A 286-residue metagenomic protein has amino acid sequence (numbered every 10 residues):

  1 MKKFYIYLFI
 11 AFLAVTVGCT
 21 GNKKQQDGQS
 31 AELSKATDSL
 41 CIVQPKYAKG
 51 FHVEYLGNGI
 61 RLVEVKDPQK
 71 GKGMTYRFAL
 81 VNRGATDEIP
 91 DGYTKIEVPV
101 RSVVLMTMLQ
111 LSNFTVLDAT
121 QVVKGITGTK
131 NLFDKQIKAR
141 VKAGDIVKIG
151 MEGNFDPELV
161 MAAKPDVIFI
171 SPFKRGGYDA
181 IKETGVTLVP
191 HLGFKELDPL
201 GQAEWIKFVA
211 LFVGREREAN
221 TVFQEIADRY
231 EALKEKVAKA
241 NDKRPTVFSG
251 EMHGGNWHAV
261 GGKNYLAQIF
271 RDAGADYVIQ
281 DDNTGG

Functional and structural regions predicted by a protein language model:
F4-L13: Sec-dependent N-terminal signal peptides
V15-G18: C-terminal motif of bacterial Sec signal peptides marking the signal peptidase cleavage site
T20-K23: Bacterial signal peptide processing site
D27-Q44: Post-signal peptide N-terminal segment of mature Sec-exported envelope proteins
R61-M161: A short, structured surface patch at a secondary-structure boundary
A119, T184-T187, A273: Short, structured coil segments at secondary-structure junctions
D145, D156, D166-W257, Q280-N283: Extracytoplasmic substrate-binding proteins
H258-G286: Alpha-helical, coiled-coil/dimerization segments enriched in small aliphatic residues
